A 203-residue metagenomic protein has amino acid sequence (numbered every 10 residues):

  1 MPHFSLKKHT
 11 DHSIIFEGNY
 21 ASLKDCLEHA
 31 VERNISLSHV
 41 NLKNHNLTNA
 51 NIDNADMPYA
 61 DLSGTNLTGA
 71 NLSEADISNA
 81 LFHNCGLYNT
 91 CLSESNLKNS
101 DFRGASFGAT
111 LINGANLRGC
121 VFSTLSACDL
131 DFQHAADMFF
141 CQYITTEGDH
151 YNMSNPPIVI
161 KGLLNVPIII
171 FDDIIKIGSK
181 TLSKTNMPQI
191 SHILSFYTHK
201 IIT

Functional and structural regions predicted by a protein language model:
M1-P2, H29: Short, surface-exposed loop and linker segments with low hydrophobicity and enrichment for Pro/Ser/Thr
H3-K8: A short beta-strand micro-motif
D11: GIY-YIG-like beta-to-alpha core
I14, G18-T203: Tandem repeat scaffolds
